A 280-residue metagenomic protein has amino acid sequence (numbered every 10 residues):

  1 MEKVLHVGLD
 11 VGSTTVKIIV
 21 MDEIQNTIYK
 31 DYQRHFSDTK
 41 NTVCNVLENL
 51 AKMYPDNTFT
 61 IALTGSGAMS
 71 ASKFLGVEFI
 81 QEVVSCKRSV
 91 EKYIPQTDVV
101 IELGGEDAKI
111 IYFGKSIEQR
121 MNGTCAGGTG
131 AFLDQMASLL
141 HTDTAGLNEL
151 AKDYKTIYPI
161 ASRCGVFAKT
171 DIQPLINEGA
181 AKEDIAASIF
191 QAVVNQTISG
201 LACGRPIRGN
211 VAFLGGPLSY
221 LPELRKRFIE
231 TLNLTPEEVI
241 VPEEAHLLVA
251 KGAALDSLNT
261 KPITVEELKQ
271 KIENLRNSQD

Functional and structural regions predicted by a protein language model:
M1-I24, T97-G114: Gly/Thr-rich phosphate-binding beta-strand-loop-beta motif of the actin/hexokinase/Hsp70
L5-N41, N45-E48, G123: Short glycine-rich, Thr/Ser-proximal phosphate-binding strand/loop in the N-terminal lobe of ATP-dependent enzymes
E23, Y32-H35, L50-V84, I111-Q119: Short beta-strand-loop/turn "lid" adjacent to the catalytic site in phosphate-handling enzymes
G67, C203-T231, P242-H246: Glycine-rich phosphate-binding loops at beta-strand->alpha-helix junctions
I80-V83, F228-K251: Conserved phosphate-binding/catalytic loops in two-lobed NTP-binding clefts
K115-T156, C164, L255-N259: Glycine-rich phosphate-binding loop plus the immediately following alpha-helix
L133-D134, V241-S278: Glycine-rich phosphate-binding/hydrolytic loop that grips phosphoryl groups
A168-C203, H246: Adenine-nucleotide phosphate-binding core of ATP-dependent small-molecule kinases
